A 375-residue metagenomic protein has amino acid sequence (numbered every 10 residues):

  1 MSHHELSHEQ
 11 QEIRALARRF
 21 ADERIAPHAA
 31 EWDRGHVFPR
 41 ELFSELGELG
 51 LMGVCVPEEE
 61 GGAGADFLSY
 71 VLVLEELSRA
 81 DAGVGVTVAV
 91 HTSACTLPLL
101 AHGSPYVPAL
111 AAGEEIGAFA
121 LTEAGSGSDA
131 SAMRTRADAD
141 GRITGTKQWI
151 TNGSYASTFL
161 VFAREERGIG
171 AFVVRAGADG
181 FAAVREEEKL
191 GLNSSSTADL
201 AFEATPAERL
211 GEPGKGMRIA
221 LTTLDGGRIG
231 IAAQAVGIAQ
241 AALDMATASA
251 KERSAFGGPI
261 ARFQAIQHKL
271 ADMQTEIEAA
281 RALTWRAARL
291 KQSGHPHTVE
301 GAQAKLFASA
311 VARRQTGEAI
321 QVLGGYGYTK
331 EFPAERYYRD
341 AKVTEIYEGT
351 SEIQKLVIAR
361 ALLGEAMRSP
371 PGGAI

Functional and structural regions predicted by a protein language model:
M1-A80, V84, V90, T222-I375: Alpha-helical interface subdomain recognition
G64-L74, G113, D129-M133, A201-P206: Structural signature of FAD isoalloxazine-binding scaffolds in flavoprotein oxidoreductases
G85-S104, G127: N-terminal glycine-rich flavin-associated loop
V88-A89, L110, G125-S128, W149-N152 (+2 more regions): Short Gly/Pro-enriched turn/cap motifs at secondary-structure boundaries
G113-E123: A short, Trp-centered hydrophobic/proline-enriched beta-strand micro-motif
A132-R134, G177-T205, R209: Flexible, small-/acidic-enriched active-site or ligand-binding loops
T135-A139: A structural signal for short hydrophobic beta-strand segments in well-ordered beta-sheet cores
T144-A183: A short core secondary-structure module
